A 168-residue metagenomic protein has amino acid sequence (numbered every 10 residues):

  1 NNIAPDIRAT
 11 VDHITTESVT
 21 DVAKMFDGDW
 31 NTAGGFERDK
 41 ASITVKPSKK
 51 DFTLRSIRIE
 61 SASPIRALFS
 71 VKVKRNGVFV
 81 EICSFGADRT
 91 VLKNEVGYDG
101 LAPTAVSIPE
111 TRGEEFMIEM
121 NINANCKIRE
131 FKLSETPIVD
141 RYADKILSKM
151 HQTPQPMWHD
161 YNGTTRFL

Functional and structural regions predicted by a protein language model:
N1-D51, A62-I65, V91-Y98, R141-Y142 (+1 more regions): Disordered, acidic Ser/Thr/Pro-rich linker "stalks" and the adjacent N-terminal cap of the next globular domain
F52-S56: Contiguous beta-strand segments within globular domains
S63-T136: Trp- and acidic/polar-enriched beta-sheet ligand-binding modules for extracellular glycan and matrix recognition
T164, L168: Active-site cores of enzymes that catalyze phosphoryl transfer or operate on phosphate-rich substrates
